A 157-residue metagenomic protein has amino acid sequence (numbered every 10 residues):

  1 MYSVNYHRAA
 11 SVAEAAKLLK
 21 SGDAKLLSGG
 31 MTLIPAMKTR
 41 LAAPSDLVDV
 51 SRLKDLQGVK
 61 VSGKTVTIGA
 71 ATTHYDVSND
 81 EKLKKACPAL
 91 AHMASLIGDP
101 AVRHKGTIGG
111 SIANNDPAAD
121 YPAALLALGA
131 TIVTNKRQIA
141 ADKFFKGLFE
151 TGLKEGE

Functional and structural regions predicted by a protein language model:
M1-E157: C-terminal structural segment of proteins
